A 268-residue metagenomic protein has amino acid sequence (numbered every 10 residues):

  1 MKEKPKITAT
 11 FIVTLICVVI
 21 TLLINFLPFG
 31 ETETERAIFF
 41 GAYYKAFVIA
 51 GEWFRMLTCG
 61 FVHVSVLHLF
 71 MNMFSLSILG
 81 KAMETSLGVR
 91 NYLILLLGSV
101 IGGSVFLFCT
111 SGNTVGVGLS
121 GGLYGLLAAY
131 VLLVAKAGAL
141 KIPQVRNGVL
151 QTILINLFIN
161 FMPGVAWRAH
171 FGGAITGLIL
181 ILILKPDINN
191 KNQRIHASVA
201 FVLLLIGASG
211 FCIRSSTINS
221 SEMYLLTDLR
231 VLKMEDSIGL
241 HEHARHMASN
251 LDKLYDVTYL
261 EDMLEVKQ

Functional and structural regions predicted by a protein language model:
M1-E3, F158-Q268: C-terminal transmembrane module of polytopic alpha-helical membrane proteins
E3-F11, R90, P143-R146, I195: Membrane-water interface of alpha-helical transmembrane segments
K6-L119, V165: N-terminal TM1-TM2 helical hairpin plus the immediately adjacent luminal interfacial "cap"
A9-C17, L96-S99, G148, T152 (+2 more regions): Hydrophobic alpha-helical transmembrane segments of polytopic
I20-I24, G102-F106, T110, A128-L132 (+2 more regions): Alpha-helical membrane-inserting segments
L69-L76, V117-A129, A166-K185: Alpha-helical transmembrane segments that form the membrane-embedded catalytic/substrate-binding core of multi-pass
E84-G88, A137-P143, P186-I195: Membrane-interface helix-boundary motifs at transmembrane edges
